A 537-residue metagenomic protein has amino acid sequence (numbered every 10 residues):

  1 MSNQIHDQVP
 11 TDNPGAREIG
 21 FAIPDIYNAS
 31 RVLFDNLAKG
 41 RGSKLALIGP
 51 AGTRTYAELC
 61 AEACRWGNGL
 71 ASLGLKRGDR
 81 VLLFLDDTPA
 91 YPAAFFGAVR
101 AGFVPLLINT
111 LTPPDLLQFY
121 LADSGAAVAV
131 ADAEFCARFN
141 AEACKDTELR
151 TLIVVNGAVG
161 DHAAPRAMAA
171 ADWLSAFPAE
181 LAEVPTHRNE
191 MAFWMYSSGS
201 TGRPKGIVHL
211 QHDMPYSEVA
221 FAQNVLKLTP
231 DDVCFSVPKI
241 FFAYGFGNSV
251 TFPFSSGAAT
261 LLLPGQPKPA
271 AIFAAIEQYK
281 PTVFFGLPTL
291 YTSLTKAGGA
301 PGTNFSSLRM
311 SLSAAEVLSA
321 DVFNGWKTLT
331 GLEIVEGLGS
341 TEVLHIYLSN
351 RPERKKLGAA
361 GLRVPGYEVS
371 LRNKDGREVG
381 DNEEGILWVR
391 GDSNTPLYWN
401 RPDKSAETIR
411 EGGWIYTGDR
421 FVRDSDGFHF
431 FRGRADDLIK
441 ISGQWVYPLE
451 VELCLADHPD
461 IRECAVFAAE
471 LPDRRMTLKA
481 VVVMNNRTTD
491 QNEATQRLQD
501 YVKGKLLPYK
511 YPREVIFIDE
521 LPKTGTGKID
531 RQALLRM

Functional and structural regions predicted by a protein language model:
M1, S72-L73, R100-W173, E277 (+1 more regions): Structural core segment of the AMP-binding/adenylate-forming
S43, D87, I153-V154, S175-Y196 (+2 more regions): Conserved pre-ATP/AMP-binding loop-to-beta segment of ANL
S43-T88, P92-F96, P113-Q118, D172 (+1 more regions): Conserved AMP-binding/adenylate-forming core of the ANL superfamily
T55-A57, P185, A192-Y216: Conserved AMP-binding A3 loop
T112, A129-A131, G391, P396-L397 (+4 more regions): AMP-binding/adenylate-forming catalytic core of the ANL superfamily
V155, G504-K528: AMP-binding/adenylate-forming catalytic domain of the ANL superfamily
P215-S236, F241-T282, A297: Conserved AMP-binding/adenylation subdomain of ANL enzymes
P281-G286, T295-K356, E368: Gly/Ser/Thr-rich phosphate-binding loop
